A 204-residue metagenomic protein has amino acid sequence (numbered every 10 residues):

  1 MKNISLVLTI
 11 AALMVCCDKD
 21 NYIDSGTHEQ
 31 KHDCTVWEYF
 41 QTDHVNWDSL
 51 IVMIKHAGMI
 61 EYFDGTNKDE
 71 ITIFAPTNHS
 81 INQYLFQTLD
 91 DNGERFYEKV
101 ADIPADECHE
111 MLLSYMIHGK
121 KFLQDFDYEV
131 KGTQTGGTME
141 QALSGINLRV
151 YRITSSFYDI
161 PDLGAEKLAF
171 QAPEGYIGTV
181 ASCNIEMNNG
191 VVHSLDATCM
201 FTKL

Functional and structural regions predicted by a protein language model:
M1-C17: Sec-dependent bacterial lipoprotein signal peptides
C17-L204: Mature, structured domains of secreted/extracytosolic soluble proteins
